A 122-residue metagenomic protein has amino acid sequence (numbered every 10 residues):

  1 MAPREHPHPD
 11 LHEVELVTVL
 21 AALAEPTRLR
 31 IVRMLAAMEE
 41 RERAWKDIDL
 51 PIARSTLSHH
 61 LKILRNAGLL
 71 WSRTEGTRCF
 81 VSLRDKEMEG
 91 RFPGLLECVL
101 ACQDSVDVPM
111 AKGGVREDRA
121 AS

Functional and structural regions predicted by a protein language model:
M1-E15, R33-M38, R84-S122: Amphipathic alpha-helical dimerization/coiled-coil segments that flank or bridge DNA-binding/regulatory modules
R4-E13, R28, R65-N66, T74: Short leucine-rich amphipathic alpha-helices used at interfaces
T18-A53, E75-E87: N-terminal helix-turn-helix DNA-binding core of bacterial DNA-binding proteins
I31-R33, L57, R65-G68, G76 (+2 more regions): Sequence-pattern detector for short linear motifs and compositional/periodic biases rather than a specific fold
R41-E42, A67, C98: Generic macromolecular interface patches on structured domains
W45-S72: Canonical helix-turn-helix DNA-binding module
S55-S58, S72, S82, S105 (+1 more regions): Generic serine detector
R73-T74, C98: A generic structural-conservation signal
